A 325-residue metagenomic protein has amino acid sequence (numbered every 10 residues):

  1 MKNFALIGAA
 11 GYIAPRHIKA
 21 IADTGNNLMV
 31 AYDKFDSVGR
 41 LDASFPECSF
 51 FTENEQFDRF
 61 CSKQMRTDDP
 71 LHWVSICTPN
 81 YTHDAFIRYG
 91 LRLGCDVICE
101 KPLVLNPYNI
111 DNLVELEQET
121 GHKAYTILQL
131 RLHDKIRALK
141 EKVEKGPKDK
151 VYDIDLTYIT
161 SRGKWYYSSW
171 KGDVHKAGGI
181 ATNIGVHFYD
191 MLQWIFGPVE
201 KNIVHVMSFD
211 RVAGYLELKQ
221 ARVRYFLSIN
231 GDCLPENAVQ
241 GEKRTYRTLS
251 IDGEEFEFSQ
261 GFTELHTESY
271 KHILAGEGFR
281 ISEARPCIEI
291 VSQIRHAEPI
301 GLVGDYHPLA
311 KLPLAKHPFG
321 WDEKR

Functional and structural regions predicted by a protein language model:
M1-P46: N-terminal Rossmann-like dinucleotide-binding module
L28, E47, P70-V74, K148-V151: Local beta-strand N-terminus motif with an aromatic residue
S49-V114: Beta-loop-alpha module in the N-terminal Rossmann-like domain of NAD(P)-dependent dehydrogenases, especially those
K63-M65, W73-S75, K271-R325: C-terminal helix-rich "cap/oligomerization" subdomain common to oxidoreductases
Y81, V104-K164: A contiguous active-site-proximal alpha/beta segment in oxidoreductase catalytic domains
K164-L234, R285-E289: Rossmann-like dinucleotide-binding domain that binds NAD(P)(H)
V212-E264: C-terminal substrate-binding/catalytic lobe of Rossmann-fold NAD(P)-dependent oxidoreductases
